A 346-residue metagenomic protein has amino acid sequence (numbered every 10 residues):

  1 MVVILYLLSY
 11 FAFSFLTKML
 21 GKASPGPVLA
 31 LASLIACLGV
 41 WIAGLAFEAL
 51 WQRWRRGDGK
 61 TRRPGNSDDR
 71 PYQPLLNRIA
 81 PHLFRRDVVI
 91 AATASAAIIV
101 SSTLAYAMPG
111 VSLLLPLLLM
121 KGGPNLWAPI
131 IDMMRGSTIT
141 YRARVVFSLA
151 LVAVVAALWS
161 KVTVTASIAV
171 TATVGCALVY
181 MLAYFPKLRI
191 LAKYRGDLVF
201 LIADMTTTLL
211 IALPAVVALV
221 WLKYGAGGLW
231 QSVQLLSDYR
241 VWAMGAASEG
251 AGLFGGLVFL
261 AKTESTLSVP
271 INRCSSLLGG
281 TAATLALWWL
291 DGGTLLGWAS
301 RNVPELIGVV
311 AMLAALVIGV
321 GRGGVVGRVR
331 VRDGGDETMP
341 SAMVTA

Functional and structural regions predicted by a protein language model:
M1-A346: Polytopic alpha-helical membrane proteins, predominantly small-molecule transporters/carriers
